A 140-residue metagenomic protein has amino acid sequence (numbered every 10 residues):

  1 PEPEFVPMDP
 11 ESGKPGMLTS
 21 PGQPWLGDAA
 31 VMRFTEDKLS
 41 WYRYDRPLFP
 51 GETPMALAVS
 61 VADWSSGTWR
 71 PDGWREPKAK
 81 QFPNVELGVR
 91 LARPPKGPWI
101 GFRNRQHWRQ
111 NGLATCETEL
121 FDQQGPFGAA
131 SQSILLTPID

Functional and structural regions predicted by a protein language model:
P1-D140: Terminal targeting signals and extreme-terminal segments of soluble enzymes
